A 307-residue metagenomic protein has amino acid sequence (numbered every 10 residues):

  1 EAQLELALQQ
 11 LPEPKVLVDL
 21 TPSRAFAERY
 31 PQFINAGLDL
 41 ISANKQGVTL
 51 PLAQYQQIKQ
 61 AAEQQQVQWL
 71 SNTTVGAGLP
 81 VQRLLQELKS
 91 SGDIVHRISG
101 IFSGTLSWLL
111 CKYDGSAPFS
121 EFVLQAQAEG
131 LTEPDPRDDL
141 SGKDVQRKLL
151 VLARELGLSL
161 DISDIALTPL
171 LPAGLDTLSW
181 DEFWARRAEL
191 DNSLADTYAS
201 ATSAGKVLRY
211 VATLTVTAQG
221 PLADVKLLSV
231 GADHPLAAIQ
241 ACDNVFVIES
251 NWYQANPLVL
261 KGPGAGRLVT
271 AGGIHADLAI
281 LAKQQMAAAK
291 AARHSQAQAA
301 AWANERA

Functional and structural regions predicted by a protein language model:
E1-N35: N-terminal glycine-/serine-/threonine-rich beta1-alpha1-beta2 phosphate-ribose binding loop of Rossmann-like
P12, A53, G76, P80-R83 (+6 more regions): Conserved active-site and cofactor/substrate-binding residues in soluble primary-metabolism enzymes
V16-D19, L40-A43, W69-N72, R97-G100 (+2 more regions): General beta-strand structural signal in soluble alpha/beta enzymes
S23-A36, K45-N72, A77-L88: Rossmann-fold NAD(P)-binding glycine/threonine-rich loop
D39, Q46, Q68, T132 (+1 more regions): Residue-level detector of anion-binding/catalytic polar loops
E63-Q66, L70-T132, G142-K143, L150-R154: Rossmann-like NAD(P)H-binding beta-loop-alpha module
R97-F102, S107-L110, Q125, L131-T132 (+1 more regions): Catalytic, metal-anchored helix/loop core of enzyme active sites in primary metabolism
K112-Y113, E121-A238: Substrate-binding/catalytic subdomain of NAD(P)-dependent oxidoreductase enzymes
